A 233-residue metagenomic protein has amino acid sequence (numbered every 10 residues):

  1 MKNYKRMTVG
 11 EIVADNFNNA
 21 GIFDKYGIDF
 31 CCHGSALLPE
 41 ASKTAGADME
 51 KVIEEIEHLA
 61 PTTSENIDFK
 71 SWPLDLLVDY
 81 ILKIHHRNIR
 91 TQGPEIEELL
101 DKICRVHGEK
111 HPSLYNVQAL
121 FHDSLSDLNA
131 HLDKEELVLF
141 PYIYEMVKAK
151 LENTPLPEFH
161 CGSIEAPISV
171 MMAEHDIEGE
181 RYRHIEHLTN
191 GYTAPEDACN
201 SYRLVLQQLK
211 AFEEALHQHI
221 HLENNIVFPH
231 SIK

Functional and structural regions predicted by a protein language model:
M1-K233: Small-residue-biased structural context
